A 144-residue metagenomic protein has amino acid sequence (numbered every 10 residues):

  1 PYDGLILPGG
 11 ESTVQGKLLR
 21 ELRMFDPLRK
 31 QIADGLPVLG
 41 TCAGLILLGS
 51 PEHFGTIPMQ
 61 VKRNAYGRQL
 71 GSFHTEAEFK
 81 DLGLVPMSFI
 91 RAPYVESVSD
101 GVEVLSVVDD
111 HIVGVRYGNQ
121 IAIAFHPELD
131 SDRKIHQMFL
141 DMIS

Functional and structural regions predicted by a protein language model:
P1-Q31, R133-Q137, D141-S144: N-terminal beta1-alpha1 cap of cysteine-dependent amidohydrolase-like domains
Y2, D34-L36, L84-V85, D100-G101 (+1 more regions): Short coil/turn connectors at secondary-structure junctions
G4, P37-V38, F54, M87 (+2 more regions): A residue-level structural signature of the nucleotidyltransferase/glycosyltransferase Rossmann-like core
I6-P8, F89, A122-A124: Structural motif
E11-A77: Cysteine-nucleophile active-site neighborhood
C42, R91, H126: Histidine-centered divalent metal-coordination motifs
E52-H111: Pocket-forming structural segment of enzyme catalytic cores
V95-S144: C-terminal and late-domain segments of enzyme folds
